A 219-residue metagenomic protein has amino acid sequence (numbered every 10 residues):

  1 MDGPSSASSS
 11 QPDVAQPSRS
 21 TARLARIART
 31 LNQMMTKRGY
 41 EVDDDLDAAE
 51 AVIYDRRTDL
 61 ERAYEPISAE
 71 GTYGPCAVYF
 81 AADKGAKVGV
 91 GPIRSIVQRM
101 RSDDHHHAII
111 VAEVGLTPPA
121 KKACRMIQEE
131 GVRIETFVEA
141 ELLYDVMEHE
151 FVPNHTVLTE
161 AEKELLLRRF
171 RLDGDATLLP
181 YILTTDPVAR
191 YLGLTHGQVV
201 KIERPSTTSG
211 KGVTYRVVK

Functional and structural regions predicted by a protein language model:
M1-H106, P118-E130, I134-E135, A140-D145 (+3 more regions): Helix-rich terminal scaffold detector
E148-T177: Short beta-strand/loop turn elements enriched in aromatics
G174-D186: Short, structured beta-strand/loop micro-motifs enriched in basic residues and often containing a Trp
R204-G210: Short, charged beta-turn/beta-strand-edge "cap" motif at the junction between a beta-strand and an adjacent loop
G210-K219: Short, compositionally biased
